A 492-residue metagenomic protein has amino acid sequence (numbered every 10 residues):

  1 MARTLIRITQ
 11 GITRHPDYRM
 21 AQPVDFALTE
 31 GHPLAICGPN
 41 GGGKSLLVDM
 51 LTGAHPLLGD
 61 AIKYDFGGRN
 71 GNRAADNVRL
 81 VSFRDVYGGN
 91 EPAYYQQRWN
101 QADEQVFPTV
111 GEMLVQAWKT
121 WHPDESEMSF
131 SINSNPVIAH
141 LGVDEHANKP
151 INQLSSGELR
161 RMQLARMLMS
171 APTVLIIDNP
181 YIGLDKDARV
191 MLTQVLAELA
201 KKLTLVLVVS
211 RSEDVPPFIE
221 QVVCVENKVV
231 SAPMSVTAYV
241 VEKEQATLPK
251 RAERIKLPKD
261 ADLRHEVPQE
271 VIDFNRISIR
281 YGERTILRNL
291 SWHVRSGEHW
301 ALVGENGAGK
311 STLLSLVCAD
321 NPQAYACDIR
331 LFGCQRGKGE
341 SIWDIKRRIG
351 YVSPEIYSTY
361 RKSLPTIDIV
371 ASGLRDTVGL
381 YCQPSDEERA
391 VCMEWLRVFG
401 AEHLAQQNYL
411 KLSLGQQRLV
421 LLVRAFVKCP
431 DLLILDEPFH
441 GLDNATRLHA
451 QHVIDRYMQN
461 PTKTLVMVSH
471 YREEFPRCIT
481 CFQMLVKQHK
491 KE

Functional and structural regions predicted by a protein language model:
A2-L5, T9-G11, R19, P92-N135 (+3 more regions): Pre-NBD coupling/linker segments of ABC/ABC-like ATPases
S45-P123, L314-V378: ABC ATPase nucleotide-binding domain signature region
S129-H146, D386-L404: Conserved ABC ATPase "signature" region
P150-L154, E158, Y381-P384, N408-L412 (+1 more regions): Conserved ABC ATPase signature
Q163-L164, L422: Hydrophobic anchor residue at the start of the ABC signature
L175-N179, L433-E437: Catalytic Walker B motif of ABC-type/P-loop ATPase nucleotide-binding domains
P217-F218, V225-R254, E473-T480, L485-E492: Conserved beta-strand-loop-alpha-helix hinge in the C-terminal portion of ABC ATPase nucleotide-binding domains
